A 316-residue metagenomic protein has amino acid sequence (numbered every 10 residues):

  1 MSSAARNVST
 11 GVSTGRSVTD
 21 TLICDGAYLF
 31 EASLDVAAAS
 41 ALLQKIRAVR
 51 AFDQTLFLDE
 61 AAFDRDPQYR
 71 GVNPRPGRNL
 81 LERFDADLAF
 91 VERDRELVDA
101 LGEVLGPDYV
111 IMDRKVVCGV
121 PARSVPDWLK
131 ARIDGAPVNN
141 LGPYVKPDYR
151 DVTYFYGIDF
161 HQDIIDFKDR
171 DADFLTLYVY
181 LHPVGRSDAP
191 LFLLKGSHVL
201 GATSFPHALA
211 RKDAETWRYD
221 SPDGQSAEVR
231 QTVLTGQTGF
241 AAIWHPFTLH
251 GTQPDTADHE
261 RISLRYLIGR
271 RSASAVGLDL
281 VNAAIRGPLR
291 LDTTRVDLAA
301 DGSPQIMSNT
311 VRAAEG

Functional and structural regions predicted by a protein language model:
S2-A5, L43, F52, L191-L193 (+3 more regions): Non-heme Fe(II)/2-oxoglutarate
S2-C24, E31-F160, P206: Non-heme Fe(II)-dependent double-stranded beta-helix
L29-E31, V110-R114, T176, P190-L193 (+1 more regions): A structural signal for short, well-ordered beta-strand segments and their strand-loop junctions that often border
L34-V36, V117-G119, I165, P183-R186 (+4 more regions): Short, solvent-exposed loop/turn segments at secondary-structure junctions
R95-D99, L175, Q237: A structural signal for well-ordered alpha-helical segments within the folded catalytic domains of diverse enzymes
R114, L177-V179, L264-I268: A structural signal for short, well-ordered beta-strand segments
P126-A227, Q231, S274-N282: Catalytic core of non-heme Fe(II) oxygenases with the double-stranded beta-helix
V233-T235: Residue-level "contact hotspot" at macromolecular interaction interfaces
